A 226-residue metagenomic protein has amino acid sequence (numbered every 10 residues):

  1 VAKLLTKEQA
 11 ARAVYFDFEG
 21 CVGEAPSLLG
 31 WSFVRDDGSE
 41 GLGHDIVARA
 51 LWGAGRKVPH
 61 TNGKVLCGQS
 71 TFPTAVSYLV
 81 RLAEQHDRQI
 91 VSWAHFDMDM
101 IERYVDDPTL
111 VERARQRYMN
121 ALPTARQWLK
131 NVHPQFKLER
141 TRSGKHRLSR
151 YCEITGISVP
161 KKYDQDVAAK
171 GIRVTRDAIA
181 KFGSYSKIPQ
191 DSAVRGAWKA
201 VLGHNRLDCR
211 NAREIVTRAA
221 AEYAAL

Functional and structural regions predicted by a protein language model:
A2-E84: Conserved RNase H-like, two-metal-ion catalytic cores of nucleic-acid enzymes
D17-E19, D97, N120, D208: Acidic active-site catalytic centers that drive phospho-/nucleotidyl reactions and related ester hydrolyses
A25-S27, W128, V216: Short, function-defining helix-loop hinge/capping sites that tune catalysis or transport
A50-E153: Conserved DEDDh/DEDDy metal-dependent 3′-5′ exonuclease domain
R150-L226: Acidic, Mg2+-coordinating catalytic module of metal-dependent nucleases/exonucleases that use a two-metal-ion mechanism
